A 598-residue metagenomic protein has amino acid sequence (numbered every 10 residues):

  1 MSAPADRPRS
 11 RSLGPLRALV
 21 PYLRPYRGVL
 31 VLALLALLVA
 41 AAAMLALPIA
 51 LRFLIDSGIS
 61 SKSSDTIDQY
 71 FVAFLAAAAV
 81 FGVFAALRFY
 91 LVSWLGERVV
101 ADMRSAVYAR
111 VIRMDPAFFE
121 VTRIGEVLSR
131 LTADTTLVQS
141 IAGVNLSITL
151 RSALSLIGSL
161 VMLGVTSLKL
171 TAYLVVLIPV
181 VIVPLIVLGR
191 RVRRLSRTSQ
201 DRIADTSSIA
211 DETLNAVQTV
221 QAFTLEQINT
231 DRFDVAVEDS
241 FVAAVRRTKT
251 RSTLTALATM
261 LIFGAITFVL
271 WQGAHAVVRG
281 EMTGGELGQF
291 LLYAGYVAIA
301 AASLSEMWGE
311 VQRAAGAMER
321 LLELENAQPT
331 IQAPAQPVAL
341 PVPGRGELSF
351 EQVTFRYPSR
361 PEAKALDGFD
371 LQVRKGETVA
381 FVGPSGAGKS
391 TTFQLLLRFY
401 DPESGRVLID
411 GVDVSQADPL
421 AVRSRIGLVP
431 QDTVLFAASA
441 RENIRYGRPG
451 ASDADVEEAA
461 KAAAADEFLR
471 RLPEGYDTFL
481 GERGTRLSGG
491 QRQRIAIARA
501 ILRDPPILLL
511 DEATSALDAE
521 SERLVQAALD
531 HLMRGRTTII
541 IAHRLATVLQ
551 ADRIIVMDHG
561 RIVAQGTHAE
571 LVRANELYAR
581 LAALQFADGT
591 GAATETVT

Functional and structural regions predicted by a protein language model:
M1-L47, I59-F74, R88-V92, G96 (+8 more regions): Membrane-integrated ABC transporters
S2-R9, E97, S105-S129, A133-L137 (+6 more regions): Short intracellular "coupling" helices and adjacent cytoplasmic loop segments at the cytosolic face of multi-pass
S12, L30-F84, G164-K169, G264-T267 (+2 more regions): Transmembrane helix-loop-helix hairpins at lipid-water interfaces of multipass membrane proteins, especially the type-1
P25, V29-V39, S147-T198, V269-M282: Transmembrane helices of ABC transporter permease
G28, P116-A117, A133-A142, L146 (+8 more regions): An intracellular "coupling" helix at the cytosolic face of ABC transporter transmembrane type-1 domains
F74-A85, I178-L185, R251-A265, G284-G309: Hydrophobic alpha-helical segments in the permease module
A222-L225, K249, V297-N326: Cytosolic ends of transmembrane helices, especially the final helix of ABC transmembrane type-1 domains
P341-T598: ABC-type nucleotide-binding domain
